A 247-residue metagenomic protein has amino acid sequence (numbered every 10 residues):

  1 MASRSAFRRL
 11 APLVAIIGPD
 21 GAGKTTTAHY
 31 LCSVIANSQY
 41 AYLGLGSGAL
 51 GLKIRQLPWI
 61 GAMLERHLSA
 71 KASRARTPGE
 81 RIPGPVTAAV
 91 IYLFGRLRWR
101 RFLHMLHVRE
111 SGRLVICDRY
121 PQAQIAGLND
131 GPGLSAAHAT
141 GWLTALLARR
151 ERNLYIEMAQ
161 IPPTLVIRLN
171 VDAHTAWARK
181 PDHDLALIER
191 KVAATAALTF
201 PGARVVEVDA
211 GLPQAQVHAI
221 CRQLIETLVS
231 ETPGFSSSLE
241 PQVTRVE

Functional and structural regions predicted by a protein language model:
M1-L13: Extreme N-terminal, non-catalytic leader segments that precede Walker-type/kinase nucleotide-binding cores
I16: Hydrophobic anchor at the beta1->P-loop junction of P-loop NTPases
P19: P-loop (Walker A) phosphate-binding loop of NTP-binding proteins
K24: Conserved lysine of the Walker
H29-G84: N-terminal phosphate/diphosphate-binding loop that engages ATP/GTP or pyrophosphate donors across diverse enzyme folds
V90-R113: Phosphate-binding/switch loop-helix module in NTP-utilizing enzymes
R119-A197: A glycine- and Lys/Arg-enriched "phosphate-lid" helix/loop adjacent to the NTP-binding pocket of small-molecule kinases
T164, R168, A173-E247: NTP-dependent small-molecule kinase module
